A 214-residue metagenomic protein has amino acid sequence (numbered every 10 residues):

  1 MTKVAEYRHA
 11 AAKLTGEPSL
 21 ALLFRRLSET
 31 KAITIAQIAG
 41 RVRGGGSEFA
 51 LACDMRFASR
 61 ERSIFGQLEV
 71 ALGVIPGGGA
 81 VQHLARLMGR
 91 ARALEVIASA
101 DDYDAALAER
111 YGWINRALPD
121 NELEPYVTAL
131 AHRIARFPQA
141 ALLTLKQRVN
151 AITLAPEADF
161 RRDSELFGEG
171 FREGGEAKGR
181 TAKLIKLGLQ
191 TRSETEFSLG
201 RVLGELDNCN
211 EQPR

Functional and structural regions predicted by a protein language model:
M1-R25, V42, G73, L206: Glycine- (often His-adjacent) and acidic-residue-rich active-site loop that binds/positions the CoA thioester
M1-V4, A100, D104-A105, P125 (+1 more regions): C-terminal alpha-helix plus adjacent terminal tail
H9-A11, E17-L20, K31, I35 (+2 more regions): Residue-level detector of intrinsically disordered, flexible termini and proteolytic processing junctions
H9-G16, R86, R116, D120 (+4 more regions): Alpha-helix initiation/capping motif
K13-L20, Q67-E69, R86-R90, V149 (+1 more regions): Short C-terminal domain-edge/linker segments immediately following a structured domain
G16-S19, F49, L123, D163: Hydrophobic alpha-helical membrane-association signature
S19-L23, A80-H83, R92, T144 (+2 more regions): Hydrophobic alpha-helical segments typical of transmembrane helices and their membrane-interface/capping positions
R25-Q139: Crotonase-fold acyl-CoA enzyme core
